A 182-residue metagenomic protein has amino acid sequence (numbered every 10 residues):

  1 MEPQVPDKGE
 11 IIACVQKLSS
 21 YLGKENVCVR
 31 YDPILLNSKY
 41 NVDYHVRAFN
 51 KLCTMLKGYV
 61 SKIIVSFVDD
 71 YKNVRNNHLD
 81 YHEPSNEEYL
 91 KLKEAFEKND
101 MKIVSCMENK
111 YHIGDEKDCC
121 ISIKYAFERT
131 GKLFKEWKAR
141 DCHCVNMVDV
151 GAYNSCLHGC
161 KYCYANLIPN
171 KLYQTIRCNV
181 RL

Functional and structural regions predicted by a protein language model:
M1-E88: Conserved AdoMet/S-adenosylmethionine-binding subsite of the radical SAM
C28-L35, M107-C119: A short beta-strand-loop-alpha-helix capping motif that often carries His-Thr
L52, L92, F96: Aromatic/hydrophobic pocket-lining residues that form π-stacking "cages" and hydrophobic walls in ligand
Y59, K98-N99: Helix C-cap/helix->beta junction micro-motif
V65-D69, M101-G114: Acidic carboxylate-rich catalytic motifs and surrounding loops in phosphoryl-/glycosyl-chemistry enzymes
Y111-Y153, Y173-I176: N-terminal [4Fe-4S]-dependent radical SAM core
V148-L167: Local cysteine-cluster metal-coordination motifs and their immediate loop/turn environment, predominantly Fe-S cluster
N166-P169, Y173, R177-L182: Short Fe-S-cluster ligation motifs
